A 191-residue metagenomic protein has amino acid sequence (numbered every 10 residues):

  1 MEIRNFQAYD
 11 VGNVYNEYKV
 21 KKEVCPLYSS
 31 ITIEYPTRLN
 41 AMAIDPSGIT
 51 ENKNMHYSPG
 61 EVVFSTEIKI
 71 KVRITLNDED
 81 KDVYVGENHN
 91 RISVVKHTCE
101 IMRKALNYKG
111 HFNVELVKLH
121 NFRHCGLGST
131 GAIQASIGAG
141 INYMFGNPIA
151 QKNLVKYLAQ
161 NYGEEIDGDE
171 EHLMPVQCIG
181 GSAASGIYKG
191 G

Functional and structural regions predicted by a protein language model:
E2-S129, A139-I149, K189: ATP-binding N-lobe of GHMP and related small-molecule kinases
S129-I133, S185-G186: Active-site-adjacent pocket-lining segments in enzyme domains
A132-E164: Patatin-like phospholipase
K152-G191: Alpha/beta catalytic cores of group-transfer enzymes, especially the acyltransferase/condensing modules of polyketide
